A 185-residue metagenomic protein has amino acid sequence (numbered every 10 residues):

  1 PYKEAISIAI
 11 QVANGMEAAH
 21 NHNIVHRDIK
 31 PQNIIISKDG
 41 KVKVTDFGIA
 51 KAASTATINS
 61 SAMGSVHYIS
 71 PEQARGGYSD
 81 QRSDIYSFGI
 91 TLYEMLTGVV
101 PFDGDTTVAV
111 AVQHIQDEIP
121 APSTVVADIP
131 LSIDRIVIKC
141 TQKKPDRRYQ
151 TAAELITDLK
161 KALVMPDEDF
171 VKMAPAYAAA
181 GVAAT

Functional and structural regions predicted by a protein language model:
I8-A9: Activation segment signature within eukaryotic-like protein kinase domains
V12-I24: Protein kinase catalytic-loop region centered on the HRD/HxD motif
V25, K30-P31, I35: Canonical protein kinase catalytic loop motif
I36-G40: Activation-loop N-terminal segment of eukaryotic-like protein kinases
K43-D46: Pre-DFG segment of protein kinase catalytic domains
H67-F170: C-terminal lobe helix-coil module of Hanks-type protein kinase domains
D169-T185: Regulatory extensions appended to serine/threonine kinase catalytic cores
